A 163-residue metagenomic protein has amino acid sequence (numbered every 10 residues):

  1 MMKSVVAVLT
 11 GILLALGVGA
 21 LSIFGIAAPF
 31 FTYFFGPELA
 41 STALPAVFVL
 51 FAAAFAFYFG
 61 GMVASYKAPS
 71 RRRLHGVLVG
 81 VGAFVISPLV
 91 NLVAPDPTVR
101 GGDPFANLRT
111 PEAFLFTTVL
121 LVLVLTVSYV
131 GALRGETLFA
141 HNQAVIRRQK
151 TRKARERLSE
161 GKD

Functional and structural regions predicted by a protein language model:
M1-D163: Juxtamembrane/disordered regions of integral membrane proteins
